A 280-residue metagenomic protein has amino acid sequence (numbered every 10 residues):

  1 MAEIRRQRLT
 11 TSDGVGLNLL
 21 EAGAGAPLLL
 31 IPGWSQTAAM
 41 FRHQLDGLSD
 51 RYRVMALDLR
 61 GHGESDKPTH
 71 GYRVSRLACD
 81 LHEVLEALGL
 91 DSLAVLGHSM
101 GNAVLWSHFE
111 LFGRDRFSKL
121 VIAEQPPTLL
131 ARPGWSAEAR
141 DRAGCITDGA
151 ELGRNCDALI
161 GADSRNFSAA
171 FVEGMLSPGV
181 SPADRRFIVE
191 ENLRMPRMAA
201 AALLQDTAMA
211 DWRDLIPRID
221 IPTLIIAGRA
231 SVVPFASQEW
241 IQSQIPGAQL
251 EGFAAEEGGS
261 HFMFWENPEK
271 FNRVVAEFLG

Functional and structural regions predicted by a protein language model:
M1-L28, S49-Y52, L90-D91, R194 (+2 more regions): Alpha/beta-hydrolase fold catalytic core
V15-H70: Conserved HGGG/HGGXW glycine-rich cap/lid loop of the alpha/beta-hydrolase fold
S75-L93: Conserved acidic catalytic loop of the alpha/beta-hydrolase fold
G97, G101, L105: Gly/Ala-rich beta-loop-alpha elbow adjacent to hydrolase catalytic centers
W106, E110, R116-I160: Flexible "cap/lid" loop of the alpha/beta hydrolase fold
A131-W135, N155-P217: Conserved alpha/beta-hydrolase catalytic His-Asp/Glu region
R218-G259, W265: Conserved loop-alpha-helix segment in the C-terminal half of the alpha/beta-hydrolase fold that carries the catalytic
M263-E277: Post-His helix in hydrolase/transferase enzymes
